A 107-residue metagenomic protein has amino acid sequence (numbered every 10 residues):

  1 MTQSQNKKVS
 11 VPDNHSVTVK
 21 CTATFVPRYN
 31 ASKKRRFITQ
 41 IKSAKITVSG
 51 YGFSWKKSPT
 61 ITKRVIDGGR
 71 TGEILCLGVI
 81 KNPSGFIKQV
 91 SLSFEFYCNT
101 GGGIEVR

Functional and structural regions predicted by a protein language model:
M1-R107: Mature secreted bioactive peptide module from preproproteins
